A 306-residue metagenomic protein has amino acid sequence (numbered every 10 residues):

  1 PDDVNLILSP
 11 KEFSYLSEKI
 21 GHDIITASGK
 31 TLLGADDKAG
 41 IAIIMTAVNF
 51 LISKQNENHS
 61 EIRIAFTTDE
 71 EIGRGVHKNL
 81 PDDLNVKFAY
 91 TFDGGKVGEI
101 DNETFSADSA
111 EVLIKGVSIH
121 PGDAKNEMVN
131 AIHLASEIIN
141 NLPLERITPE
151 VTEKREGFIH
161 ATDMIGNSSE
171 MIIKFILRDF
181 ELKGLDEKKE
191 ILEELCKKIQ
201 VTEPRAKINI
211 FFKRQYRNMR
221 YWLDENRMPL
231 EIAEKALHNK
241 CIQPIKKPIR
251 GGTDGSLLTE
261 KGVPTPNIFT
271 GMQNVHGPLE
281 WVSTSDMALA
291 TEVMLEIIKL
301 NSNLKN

Functional and structural regions predicted by a protein language model:
P1-I24: Acidic/His- and Gly-rich active-site-bordering loop/insert found across diverse amide/peptide-bond hydrolases
L16-T31, K115-I119, K240, M272-H276: Glycine/charged-rich beta-loop-alpha catalytic/anionic-binding loops adjacent to active sites
S17-E103, I147-E153, F158, T162 (+4 more regions): Acidic/histidine-rich catalytic neighborhood of metal-dependent amide-processing enzymes
T31-A42, K125-H133, W281-A288: Short, conserved micro-motifs enriched in small and acidic residues
R63-A65, S109-L113, I172-K174, N209-F211: Beta-strand secondary-structure signal
T67, D93, L113-V117, R178-F180 (+2 more regions): Solvent-exposed residues in well-ordered beta-strands and their adjoining turns, especially edge/terminal strands
Y90-A124, M128-L134: Phosphate/diphosphate-binding glycine-rich loops and adjacent basic-rich segments that engage nucleotide
I132-N306: Metal-dependent amide/peptide-bond hydrolase catalytic core, centered on the "pita-bread" metallohydrolase fold
